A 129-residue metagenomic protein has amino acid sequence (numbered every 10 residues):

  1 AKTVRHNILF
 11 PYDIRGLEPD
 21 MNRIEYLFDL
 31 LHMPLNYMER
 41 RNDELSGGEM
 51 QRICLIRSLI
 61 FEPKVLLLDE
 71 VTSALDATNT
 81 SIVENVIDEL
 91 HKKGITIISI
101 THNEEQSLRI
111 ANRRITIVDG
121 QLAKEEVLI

Functional and structural regions predicted by a protein language model:
V4-D20, L30-H32: ABC-type ATPase nucleotide-binding domains, specifically the catalytic core motifs of the NBD
R41-L45, E49: Conserved ABC ATPase signature
L55: Hydrophobic anchor residue at the start of the ABC signature
F61, K93: Conserved signature/switch motifs of ABC ATPase nucleotide-binding domains
L66-D69: Catalytic Walker B motif of ABC-type/P-loop ATPase nucleotide-binding domains
A77-N79: Helix N-cap at the start of a conserved alpha-helix in ABC-type nucleotide-binding domains
T101-H102: H-loop/switch region of ABC-family ATPase nucleotide-binding domains
S107-R109: A short, surface-exposed alpha-helical micro-motif characterized by mixed small hydrophobic and charged/polar residues
